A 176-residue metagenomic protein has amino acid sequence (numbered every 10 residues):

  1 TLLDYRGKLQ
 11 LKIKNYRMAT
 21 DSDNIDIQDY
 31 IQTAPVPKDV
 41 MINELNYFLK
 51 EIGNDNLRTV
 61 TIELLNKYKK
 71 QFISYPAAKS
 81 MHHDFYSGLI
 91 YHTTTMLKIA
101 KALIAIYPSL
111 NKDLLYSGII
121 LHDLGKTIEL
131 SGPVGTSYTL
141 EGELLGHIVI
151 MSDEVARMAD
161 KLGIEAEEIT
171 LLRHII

Functional and structural regions predicted by a protein language model:
T1-Y5: Compact, well-ordered interaction domains used in eukaryotic information-processing assemblies
R6-A77: Extended, charge-rich, solvent-exposed interface segments
I27-T33, H83-F85, T139-E143: A ubiquitous short alpha-helical element
E44-Y47, I99, E154: A general alpha-helix detector
L57-L65, Y86, E141-L144, I148: Primarily single-stranded nucleic-acid-binding OB-fold modules
Q71-Y91, V134-Y138: Active-site flanking loop/helix segments enriched in acidic
M81, A102-I176: Divalent metal-dependent catalytic cores for phosphoryl transfer on phosphate-bearing substrates
